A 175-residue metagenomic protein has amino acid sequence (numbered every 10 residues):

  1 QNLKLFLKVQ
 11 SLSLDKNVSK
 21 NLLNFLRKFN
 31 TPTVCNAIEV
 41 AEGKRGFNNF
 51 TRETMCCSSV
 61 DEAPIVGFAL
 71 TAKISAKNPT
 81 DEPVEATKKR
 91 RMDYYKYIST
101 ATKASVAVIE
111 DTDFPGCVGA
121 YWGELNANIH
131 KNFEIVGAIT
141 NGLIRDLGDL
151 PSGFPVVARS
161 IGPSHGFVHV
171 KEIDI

Functional and structural regions predicted by a protein language model:
N2-L7, A86-A104: Short, composition-biased local secondary-structure segments
S11-D93: N-terminal low-complexity or amphipathic/hydrophobic leaders
F47-F50, I74, V108-E110, A138-G142 (+1 more regions): General beta-strand structural signal in soluble alpha/beta enzymes
E62-I65, I98-T102, K131-N132, G148-L150 (+1 more regions): Solvent-exposed alpha-helices and their adjacent loops that cap or buttress functional pockets in soluble metabolic
K96-N141: Extracellular/luminal Protease-associated
T112-F114, L143-D146, S160-P163: Acidic, glycine-rich active-site loops and adjacent beta-strand->loop/helix elements that engage anionic groups
T140, L150-G153: Glycine-rich phosphate- or other oxyanion-binding loops that anchor nucleotides, phosphorylated ligands
P155, R159-I175: Acidic, glycine-rich flexible loop/linker segments
